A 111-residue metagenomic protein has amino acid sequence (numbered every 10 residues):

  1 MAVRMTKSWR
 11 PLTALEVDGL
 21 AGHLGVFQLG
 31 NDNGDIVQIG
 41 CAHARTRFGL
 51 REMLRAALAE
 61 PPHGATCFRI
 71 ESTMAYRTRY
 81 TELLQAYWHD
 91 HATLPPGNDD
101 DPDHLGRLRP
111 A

Functional and structural regions predicted by a protein language model:
M1-F48, E52, E71-A86, H104-A111: GIY-YIG nuclease catalytic motif and its immediate N-terminal context
G49-L50, R55-A56, D99: Sparse recognition of residues in long alpha-helices and their boundaries
M53-A56, P62-E71: Amphipathic, hydrophobic secondary-structure cores in small proteins
L58-A59, Q85: Short, surface-exposed basic-aromatic patches at helix termini and helix-loop junctions that form
A59-G64, R77-R79, D90-A92: Charge-biased low-complexity segments
T93-D100: Coupling/hinge elements of helicase-like and P-loop NTPase modules
